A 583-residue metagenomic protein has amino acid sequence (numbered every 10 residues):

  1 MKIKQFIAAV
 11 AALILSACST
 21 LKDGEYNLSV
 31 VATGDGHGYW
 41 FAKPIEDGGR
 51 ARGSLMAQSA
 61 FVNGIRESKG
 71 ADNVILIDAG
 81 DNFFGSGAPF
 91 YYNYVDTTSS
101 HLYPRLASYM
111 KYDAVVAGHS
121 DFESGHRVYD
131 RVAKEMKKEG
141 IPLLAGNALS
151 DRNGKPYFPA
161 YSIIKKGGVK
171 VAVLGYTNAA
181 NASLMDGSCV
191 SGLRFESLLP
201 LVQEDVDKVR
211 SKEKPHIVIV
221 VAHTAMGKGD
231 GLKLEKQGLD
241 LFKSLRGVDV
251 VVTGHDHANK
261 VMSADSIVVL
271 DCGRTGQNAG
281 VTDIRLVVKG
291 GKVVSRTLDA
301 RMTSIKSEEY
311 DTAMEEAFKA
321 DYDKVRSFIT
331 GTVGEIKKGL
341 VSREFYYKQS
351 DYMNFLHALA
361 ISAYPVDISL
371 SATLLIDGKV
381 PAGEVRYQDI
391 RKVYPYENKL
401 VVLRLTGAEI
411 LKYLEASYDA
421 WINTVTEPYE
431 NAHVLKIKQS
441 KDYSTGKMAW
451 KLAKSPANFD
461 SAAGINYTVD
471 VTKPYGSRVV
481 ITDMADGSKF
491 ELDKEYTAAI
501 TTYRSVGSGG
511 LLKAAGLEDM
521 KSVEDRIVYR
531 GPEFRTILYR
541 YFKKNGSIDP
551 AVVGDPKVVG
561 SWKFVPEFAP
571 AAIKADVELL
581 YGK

Functional and structural regions predicted by a protein language model:
K2-A9: Sec-dependent signal peptide recognition, specifically the positively charged N-region followed immediately by
Q5, L174, R504-S505: A composition-driven signal for long, intrinsically disordered, charge-rich low-complexity tracts
A9-V10, K228: Intrinsically disordered, low-complexity segments enriched in polar/charged small residues
A11-S19: Hydrophobic h-region of N-terminal signal peptides that target proteins for export in Gram-negative bacteria
S19-E308, Y347, D351-L359, S369 (+1 more regions): Acidic, metal/ion-coordinating pockets
L21-S29, T33, G38-G48, R52-G64 (+4 more regions): Catalytic centers of hydrolytic enzymes
